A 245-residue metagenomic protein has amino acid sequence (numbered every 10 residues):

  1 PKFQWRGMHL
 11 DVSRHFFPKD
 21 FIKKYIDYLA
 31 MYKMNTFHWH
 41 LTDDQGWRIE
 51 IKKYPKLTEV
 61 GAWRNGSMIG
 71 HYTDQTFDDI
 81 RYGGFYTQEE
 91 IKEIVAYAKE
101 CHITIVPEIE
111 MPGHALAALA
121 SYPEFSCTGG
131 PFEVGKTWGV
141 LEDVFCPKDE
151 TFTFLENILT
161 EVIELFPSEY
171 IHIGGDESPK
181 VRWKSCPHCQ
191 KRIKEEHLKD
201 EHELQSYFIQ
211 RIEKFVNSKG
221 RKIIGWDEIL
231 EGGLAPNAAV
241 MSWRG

Functional and structural regions predicted by a protein language model:
P1-Y170, C186, R211, F215: Feature activates predominantly on carbohydrate-active enzymes
I109, I171-V181, W226: Short acidic/histidine-rich active-site segments
D176, C189-G245: Catalytic-core regions of glycoside hydrolase
